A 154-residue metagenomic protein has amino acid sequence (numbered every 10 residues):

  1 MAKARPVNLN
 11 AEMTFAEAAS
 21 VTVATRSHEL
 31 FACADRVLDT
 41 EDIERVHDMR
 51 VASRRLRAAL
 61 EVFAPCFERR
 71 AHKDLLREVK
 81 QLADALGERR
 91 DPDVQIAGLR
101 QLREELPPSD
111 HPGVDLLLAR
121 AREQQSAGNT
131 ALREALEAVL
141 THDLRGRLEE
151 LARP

Functional and structural regions predicted by a protein language model:
M1-P154: Function-determining surface determinants
